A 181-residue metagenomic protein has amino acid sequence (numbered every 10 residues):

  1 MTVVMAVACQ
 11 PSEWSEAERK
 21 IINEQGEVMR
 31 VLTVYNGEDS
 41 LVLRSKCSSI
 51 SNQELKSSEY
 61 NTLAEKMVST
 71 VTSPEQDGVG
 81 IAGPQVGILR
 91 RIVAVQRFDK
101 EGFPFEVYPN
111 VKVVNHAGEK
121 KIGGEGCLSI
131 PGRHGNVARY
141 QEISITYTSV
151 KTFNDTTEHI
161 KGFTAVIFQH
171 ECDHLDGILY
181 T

Functional and structural regions predicted by a protein language model:
M1-A6: Bacterial N-terminal signal peptides
A8-T181: Positively charged
